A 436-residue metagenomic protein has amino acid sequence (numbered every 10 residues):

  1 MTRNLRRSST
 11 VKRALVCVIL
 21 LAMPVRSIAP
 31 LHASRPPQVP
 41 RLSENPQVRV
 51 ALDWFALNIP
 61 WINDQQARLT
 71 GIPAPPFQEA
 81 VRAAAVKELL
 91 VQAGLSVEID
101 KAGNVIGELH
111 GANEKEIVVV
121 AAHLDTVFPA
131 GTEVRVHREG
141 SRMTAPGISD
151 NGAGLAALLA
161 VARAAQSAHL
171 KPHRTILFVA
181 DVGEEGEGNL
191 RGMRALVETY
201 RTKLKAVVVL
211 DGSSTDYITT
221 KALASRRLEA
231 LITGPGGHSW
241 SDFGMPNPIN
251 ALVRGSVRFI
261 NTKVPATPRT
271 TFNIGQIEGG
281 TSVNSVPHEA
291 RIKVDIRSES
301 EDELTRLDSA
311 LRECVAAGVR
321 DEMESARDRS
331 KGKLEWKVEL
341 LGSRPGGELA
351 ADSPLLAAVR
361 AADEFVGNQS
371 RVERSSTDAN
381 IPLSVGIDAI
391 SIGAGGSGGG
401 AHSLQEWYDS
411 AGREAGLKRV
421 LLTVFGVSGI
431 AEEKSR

Functional and structural regions predicted by a protein language model:
M1-V11: N-terminal secretory signal peptides that target proteins for export/translocation
A14-R26: Bacterial N-terminal signal peptides
L31-V50, Q66, I249-R436: Metal-dependent amide/peptide-bond hydrolase catalytic core, centered on the "pita-bread" metallohydrolase fold
D64-E116: A non-catalytic alpha/beta surface segment that caps or lines the substrate-entry region of metallo-dependent hydrolase
P73, V120, R138-E187, L228-I232 (+4 more regions): Alpha-helical metal-binding/catalytic segments enriched in His/Glu/Asp
S96, R142, G147-L223, P265 (+2 more regions): Acidic/histidine-rich catalytic neighborhood of metal-dependent amide-processing enzymes
I99, E108, V118-A145: Active-site cofactor/substrate anionic-group-binding motifs, chiefly glycine- and Lys/Arg-rich phosphate-binding loops
L124-R138, L204, T219-L231, A361: Acidic-glycine-rich active-site phosphate/pyrophosphate-binding loop
